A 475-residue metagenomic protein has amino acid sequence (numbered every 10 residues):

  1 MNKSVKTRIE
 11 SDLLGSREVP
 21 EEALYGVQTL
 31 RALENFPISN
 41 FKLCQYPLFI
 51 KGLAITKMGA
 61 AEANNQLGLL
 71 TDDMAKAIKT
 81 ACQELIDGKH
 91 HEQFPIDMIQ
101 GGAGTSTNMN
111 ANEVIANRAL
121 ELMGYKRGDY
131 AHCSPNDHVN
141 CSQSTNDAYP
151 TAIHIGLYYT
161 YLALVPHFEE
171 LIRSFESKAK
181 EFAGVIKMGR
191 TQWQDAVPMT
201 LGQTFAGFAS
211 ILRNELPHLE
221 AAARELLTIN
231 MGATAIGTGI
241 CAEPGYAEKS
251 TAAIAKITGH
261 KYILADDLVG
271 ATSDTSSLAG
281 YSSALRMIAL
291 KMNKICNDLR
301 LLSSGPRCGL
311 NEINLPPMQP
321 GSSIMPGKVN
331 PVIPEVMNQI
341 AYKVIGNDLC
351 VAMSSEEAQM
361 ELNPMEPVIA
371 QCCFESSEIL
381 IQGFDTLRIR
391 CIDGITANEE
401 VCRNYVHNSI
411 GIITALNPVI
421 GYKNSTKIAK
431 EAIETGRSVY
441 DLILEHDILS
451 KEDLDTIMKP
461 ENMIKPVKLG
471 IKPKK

Functional and structural regions predicted by a protein language model:
M1-K475: Conserved, well-structured ligand/cofactor-binding cores
